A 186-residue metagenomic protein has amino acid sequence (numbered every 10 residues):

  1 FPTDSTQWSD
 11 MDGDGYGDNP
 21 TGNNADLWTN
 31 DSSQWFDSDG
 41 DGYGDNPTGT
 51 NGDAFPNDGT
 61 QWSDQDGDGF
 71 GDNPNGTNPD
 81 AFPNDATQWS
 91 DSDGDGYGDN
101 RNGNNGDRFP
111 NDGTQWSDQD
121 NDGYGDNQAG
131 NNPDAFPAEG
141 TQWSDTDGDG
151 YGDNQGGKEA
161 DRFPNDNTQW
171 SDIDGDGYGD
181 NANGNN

Functional and structural regions predicted by a protein language model:
F1-N186: Extracellular calcium-associated, cysteine-rich motifs in secreted modular proteins
